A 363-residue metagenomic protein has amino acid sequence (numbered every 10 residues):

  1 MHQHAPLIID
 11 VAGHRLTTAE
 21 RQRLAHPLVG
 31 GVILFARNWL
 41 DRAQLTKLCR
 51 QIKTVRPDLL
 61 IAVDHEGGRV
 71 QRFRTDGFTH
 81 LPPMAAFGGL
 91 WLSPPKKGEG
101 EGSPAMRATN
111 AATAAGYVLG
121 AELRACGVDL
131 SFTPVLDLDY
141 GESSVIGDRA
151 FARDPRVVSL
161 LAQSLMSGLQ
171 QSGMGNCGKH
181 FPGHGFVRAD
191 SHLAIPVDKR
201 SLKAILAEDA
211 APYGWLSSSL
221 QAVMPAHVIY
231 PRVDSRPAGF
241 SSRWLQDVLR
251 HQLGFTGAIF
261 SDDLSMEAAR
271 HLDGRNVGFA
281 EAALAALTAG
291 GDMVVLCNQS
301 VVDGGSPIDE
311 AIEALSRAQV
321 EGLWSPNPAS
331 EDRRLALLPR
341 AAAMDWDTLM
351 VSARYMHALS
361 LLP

Functional and structural regions predicted by a protein language model:
M1-A5, E66-K96, L138-G147, N176-V197 (+1 more regions): N-terminal small/glycine-rich loop or linker at the start of catalytic domains across soluble metabolic enzymes
M1-I61, H65-H80, P363: N-terminal hydrophobic targeting/anchoring segments and the immediately downstream early-domain regions of hydrolases
A12-A25, A112-E122, A207-P212, R275-A285: Short, acidic/polar
G31-R37, D129-V135, G290-V294: Divalent metal-dependent hydrolysis catalytic cores, especially in the metallo-beta-lactamase
R37-N38, H80-T109, E142-L161, A189-A207 (+2 more regions): Glycine-rich tight-turn/loop motif centered on a GG-T
R37-P57, I61, Q163-S330, A343: Second-shell residues forming the walls of enzyme active-site clefts
K53-H80, A112-L138, V158, A162 (+1 more regions): Glycine-rich, aromatic-flanked loop segments that form ligand/cofactor-binding clefts across common enzyme folds
R317-P363: Extended, intrinsically disordered, low-complexity segments
